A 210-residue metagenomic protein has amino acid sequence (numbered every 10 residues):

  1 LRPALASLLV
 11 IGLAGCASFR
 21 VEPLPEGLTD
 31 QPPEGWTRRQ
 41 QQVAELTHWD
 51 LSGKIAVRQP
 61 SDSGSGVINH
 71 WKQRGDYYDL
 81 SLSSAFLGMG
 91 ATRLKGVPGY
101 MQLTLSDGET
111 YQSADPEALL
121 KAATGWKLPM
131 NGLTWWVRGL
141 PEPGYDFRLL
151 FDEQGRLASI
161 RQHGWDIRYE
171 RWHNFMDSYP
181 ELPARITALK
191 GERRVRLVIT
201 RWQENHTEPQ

Functional and structural regions predicted by a protein language model:
L1-L5: Bacterial N-terminal signal peptides that target proteins for export
A14-G15: C-terminal motif of bacterial Sec signal peptides marking the signal peptidase cleavage site
V21-Q31: Short, low-complexity, disordered segments immediately C-terminal to signal peptides in bacterial exported proteins
R38-S61: A short, Trp-centered hydrophobic/proline-enriched beta-strand micro-motif
Q59-S63, A85-A91, G191-E192: Solvent-exposed loop/turn segments connecting transmembrane beta-strands in outer-membrane beta-barrel proteins
D76-W126: An acidic-aromatic
L105-H163: Flexible, processing/modification-adjacent segments and terminal tails in exported/periplasmic/extracellular proteins
R138-Q210: Gly/Pro-enriched, hydrophobic low-complexity segments that function as extracytoplasmic propeptides/linkers
